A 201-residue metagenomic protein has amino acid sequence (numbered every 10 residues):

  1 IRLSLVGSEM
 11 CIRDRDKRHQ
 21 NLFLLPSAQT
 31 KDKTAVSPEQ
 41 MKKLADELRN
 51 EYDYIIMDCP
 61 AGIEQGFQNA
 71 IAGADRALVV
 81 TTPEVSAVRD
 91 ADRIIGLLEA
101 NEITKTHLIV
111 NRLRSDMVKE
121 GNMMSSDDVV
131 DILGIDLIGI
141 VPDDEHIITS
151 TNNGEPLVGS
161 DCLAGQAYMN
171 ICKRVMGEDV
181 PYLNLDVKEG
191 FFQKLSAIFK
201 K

Functional and structural regions predicted by a protein language model:
I1-G7, C11-I12: Single conserved hydrophobic/aromatic residue that forms the stacking wall/gate of nucleotide- or nucleobase-binding
M10, Y54, G134, D143 (+1 more regions): Generic secondary-structure signature for well-ordered alpha-helical cores
Q20-Q29: Short, basic/glycine-rich phosphate-binding loops at helix/coil junctions that contact nucleotide phosphates
Q29-S37, V85-S86: Flexible beta-alpha connector loops of hexameric P-loop NTPases
S37, M41, A87, A164: Short, conserved glycine- and acidic-residue-centered signature motifs in active-site or ligand-binding loops
K43, E47-N50, Y54, C59-T149: Conserved catalytic-core segment of NTP-binding enzymes
D136, Q166, N170-K201: P-loop NTP-binding site
T151-G165: C-terminal boundary of histidine-terminating zinc-finger modules
